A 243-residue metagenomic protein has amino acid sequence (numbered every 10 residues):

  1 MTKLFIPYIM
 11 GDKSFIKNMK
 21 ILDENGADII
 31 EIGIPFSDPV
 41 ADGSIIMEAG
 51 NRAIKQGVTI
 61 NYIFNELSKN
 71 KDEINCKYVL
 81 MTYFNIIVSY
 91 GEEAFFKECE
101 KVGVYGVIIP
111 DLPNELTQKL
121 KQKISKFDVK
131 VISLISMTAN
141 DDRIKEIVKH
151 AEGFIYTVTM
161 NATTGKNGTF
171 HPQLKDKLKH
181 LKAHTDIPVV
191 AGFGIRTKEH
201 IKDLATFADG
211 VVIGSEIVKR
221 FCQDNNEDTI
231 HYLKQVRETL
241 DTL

Functional and structural regions predicted by a protein language model:
M1-N75, S89-E92, V148-K149, E227-D228 (+1 more regions): Conserved N-terminal beta1-alpha1 strand-loop-helix module at the mouth
F5-P7, I30-I32, Y78-T82, V107-I109 (+4 more regions): Hydrophobic faces of well-ordered beta-strands that scaffold small-molecule active sites in alpha/beta enzyme cores
I9-S14, M81-V88, P113-N114, I135-A139 (+1 more regions): Glycine-rich beta-to-alpha transition loops that act as phosphate-gripper elements at the mouths of alpha/beta enzyme
S14-E24, A139-H150, A191, I195-V211: Catalytic cores of alpha/beta
I29-P39, V104-L116, T157-K166, G194 (+1 more regions): Glycine-rich phosphate-binding active-site loops on the catalytic face of alpha/beta enzymes
S37-E48, K55-L67, I87-E93, I109-K126 (+4 more regions): Active-site-adjacent beta->alpha loops and helix N-cap segments on the catalytic face of soluble alpha/beta enzymes
M47-L112, F207, E238-L243: Active-site beta->alpha loop and helix N-cap motifs at the rims of alpha/beta catalytic domains
I63, K179-I187, R196-K202, T206-L243: Alpha/beta catalytic cores of nucleotide-metabolism and tRNA/nucleoside-modifying enzymes
